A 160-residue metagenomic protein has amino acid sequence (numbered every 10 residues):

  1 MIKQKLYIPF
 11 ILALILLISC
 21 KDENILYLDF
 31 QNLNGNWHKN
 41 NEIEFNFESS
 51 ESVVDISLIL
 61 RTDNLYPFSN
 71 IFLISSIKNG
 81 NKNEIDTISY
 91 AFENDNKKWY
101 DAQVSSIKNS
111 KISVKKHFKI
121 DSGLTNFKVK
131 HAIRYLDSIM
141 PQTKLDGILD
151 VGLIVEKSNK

Functional and structural regions predicted by a protein language model:
M1-I8: Bacterial N-terminal signal peptides that target proteins for export
L16-S19: C-terminal motif of bacterial Sec signal peptides marking the signal peptidase cleavage site
E23-D86: Start-of-domain marker
S49-I56, S122-G123, K157-N159: Extended extracellular/luminal ectodomain segments enriched in beta-structured repeat modules
L60-N64, I77-N79, F92-N94, H131-Y135 (+1 more regions): Beta-strand elements of well-folded, non-transmembrane domains
D63-L65, K108-D121, H131-M140: Short acidic/polar inter-strand loop motif in beta-rich domains
Y90-E93, Y100-K116: A beta-strand/beta-hairpin structural motif
D121-K157: Internal, hydrophobic beta-strand segments that form the core of beta-sheet-rich folds
